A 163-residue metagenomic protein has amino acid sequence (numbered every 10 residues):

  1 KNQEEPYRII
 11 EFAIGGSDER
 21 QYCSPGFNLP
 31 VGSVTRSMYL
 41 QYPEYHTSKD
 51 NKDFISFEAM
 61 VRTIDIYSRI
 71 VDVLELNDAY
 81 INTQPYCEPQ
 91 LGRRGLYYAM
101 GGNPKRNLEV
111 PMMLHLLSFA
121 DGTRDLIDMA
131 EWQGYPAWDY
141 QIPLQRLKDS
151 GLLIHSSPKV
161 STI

Functional and structural regions predicted by a protein language model:
K1-I163: Secretory-pathway/membrane protein signature
